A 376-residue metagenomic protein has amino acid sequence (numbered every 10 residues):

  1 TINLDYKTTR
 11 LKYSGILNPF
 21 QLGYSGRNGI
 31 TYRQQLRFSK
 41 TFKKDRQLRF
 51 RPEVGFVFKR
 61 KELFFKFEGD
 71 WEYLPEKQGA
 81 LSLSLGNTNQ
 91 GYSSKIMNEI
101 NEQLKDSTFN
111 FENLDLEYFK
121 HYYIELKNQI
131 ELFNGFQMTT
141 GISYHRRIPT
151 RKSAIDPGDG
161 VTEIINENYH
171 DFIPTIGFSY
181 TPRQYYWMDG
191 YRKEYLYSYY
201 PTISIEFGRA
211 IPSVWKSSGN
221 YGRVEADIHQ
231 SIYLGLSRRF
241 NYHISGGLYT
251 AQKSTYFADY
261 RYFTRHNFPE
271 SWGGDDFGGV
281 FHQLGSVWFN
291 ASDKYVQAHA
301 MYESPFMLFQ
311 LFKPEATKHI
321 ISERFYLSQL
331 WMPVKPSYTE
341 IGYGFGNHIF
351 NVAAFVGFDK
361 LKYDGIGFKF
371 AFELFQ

Functional and structural regions predicted by a protein language model:
T1-Q376: Exposed, low-structure sequence patches enriched in small/polar residues
